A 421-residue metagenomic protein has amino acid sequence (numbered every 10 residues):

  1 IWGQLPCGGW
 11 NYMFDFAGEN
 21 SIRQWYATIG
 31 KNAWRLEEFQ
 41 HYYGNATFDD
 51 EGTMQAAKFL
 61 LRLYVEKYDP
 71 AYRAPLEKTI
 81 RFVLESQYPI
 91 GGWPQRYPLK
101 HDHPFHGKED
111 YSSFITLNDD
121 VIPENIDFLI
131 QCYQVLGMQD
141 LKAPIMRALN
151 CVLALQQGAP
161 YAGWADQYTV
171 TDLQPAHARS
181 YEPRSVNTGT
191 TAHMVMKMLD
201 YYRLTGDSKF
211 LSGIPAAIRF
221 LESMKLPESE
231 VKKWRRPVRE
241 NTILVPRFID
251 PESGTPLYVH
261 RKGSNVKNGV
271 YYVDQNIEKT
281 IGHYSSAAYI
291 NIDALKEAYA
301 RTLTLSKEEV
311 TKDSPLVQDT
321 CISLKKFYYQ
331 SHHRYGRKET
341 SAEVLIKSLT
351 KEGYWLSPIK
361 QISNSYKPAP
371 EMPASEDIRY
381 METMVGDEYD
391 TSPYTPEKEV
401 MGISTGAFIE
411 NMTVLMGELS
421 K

Functional and structural regions predicted by a protein language model:
I1-G9, P75-G92, P144-Y161, G213-S229: Long, well-ordered core segments of solenoidal/helical folds
P6-C7, T47, P89, T116 (+5 more regions): Short coil turns that connect the paired helices of HEAT/ARM alpha-solenoid repeats
W10-Q40, G44, P89-S113, P160-E182 (+1 more regions): Intrinsic, low-complexity N-terminal interaction/targeting segments
Y42-T47, E66, Y111-T116, Y181-T188 (+1 more regions): Short, charged/polar micro-motifs that form catalytic or ligand-binding hotspots
T47-A57, N118-I126, N187-T191: Aromatic-rich carbohydrate-recognition surfaces in CAZymes
K58, R62, K78, D127-Q131 (+5 more regions): Terminal, non-catalytic domain-edge segments
K58-V65, D69-Q95, E109-Q134, M138-M146 (+1 more regions): Solenoidal tandem-repeat scaffolds enriched in leucines and small polar residues
